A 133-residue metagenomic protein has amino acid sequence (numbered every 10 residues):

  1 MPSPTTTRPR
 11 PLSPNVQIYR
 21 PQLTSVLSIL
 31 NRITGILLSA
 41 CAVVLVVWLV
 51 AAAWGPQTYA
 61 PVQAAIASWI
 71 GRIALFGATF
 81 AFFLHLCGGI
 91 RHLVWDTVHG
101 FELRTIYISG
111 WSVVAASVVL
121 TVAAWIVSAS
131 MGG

Functional and structural regions predicted by a protein language model:
M1-G133: Membrane-embedded alpha-helical bundles that constitute the cytochrome b-like, heme-associated redox core of multi-pass
